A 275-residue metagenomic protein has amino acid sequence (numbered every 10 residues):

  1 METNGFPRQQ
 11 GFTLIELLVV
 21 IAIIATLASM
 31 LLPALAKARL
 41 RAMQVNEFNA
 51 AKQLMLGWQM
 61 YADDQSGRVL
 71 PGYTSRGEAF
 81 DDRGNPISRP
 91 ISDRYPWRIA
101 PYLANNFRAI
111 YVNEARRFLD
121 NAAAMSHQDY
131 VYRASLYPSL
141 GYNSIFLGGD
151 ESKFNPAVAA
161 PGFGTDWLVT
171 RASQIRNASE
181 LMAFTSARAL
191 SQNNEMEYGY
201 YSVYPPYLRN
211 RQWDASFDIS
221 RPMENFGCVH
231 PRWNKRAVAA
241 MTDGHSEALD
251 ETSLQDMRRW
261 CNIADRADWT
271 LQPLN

Functional and structural regions predicted by a protein language model:
M1-P7: N-terminal secretory signal peptides that target proteins for export/translocation
E2, F12, L31-P33, K52 (+2 more regions): A general, composition-driven signal for non-globular sequence regions
P7-R8, D243: Intrinsically disordered, low-complexity regions enriched for glutamine and histidine
R8-R39: N-terminal single-pass transmembrane signal-anchor helix
A42: Phosphate-proximal small/polar/acidic motifs at interfaces that engage nucleotide phosphates, polyphosphates
V45-N275: Short, well-structured segments within or immediately adjacent to enzyme catalytic domains that line ligand-binding
